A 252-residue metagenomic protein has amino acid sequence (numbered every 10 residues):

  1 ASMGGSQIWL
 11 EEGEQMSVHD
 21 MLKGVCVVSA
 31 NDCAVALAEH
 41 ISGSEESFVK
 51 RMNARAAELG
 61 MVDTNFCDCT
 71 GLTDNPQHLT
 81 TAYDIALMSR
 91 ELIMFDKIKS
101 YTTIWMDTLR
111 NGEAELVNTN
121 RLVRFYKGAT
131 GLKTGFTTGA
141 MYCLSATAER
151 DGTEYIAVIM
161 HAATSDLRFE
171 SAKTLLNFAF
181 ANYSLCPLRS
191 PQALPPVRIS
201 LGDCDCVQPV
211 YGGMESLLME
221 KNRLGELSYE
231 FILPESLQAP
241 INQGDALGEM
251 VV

Functional and structural regions predicted by a protein language model:
A1-A86, L92-D96: Active-site-adjacent loops and short helices of periplasmic peptidoglycan-processing enzymes
M61-N65, P76-V252: Domain-terminus/edge residues, biased toward the C-terminal soluble/receptor-binding domains of extracytoplasmic
